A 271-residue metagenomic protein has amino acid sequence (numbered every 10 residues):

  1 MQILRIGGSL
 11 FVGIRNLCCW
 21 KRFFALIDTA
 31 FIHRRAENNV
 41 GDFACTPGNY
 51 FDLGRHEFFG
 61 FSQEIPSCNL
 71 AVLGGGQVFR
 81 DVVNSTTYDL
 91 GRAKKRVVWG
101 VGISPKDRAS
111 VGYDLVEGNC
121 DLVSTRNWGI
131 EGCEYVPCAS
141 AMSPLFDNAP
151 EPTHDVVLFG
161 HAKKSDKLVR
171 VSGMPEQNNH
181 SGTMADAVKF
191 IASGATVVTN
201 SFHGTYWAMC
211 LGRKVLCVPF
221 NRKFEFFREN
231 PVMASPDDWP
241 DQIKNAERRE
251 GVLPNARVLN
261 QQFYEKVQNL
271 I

Functional and structural regions predicted by a protein language model:
M1-I271: Active-site anion-handling motifs in enzyme catalytic cores
